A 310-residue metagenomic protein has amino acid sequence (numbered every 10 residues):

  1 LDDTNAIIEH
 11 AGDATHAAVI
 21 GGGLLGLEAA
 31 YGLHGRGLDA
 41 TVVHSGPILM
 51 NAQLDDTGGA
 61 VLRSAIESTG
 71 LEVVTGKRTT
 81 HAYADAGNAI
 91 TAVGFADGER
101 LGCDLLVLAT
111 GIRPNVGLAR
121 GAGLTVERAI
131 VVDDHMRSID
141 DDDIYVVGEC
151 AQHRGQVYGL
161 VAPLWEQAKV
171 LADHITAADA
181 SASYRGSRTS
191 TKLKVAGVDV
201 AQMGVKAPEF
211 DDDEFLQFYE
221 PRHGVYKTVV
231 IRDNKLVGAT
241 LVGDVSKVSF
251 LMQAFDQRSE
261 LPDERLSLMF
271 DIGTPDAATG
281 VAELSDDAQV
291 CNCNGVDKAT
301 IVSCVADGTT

Functional and structural regions predicted by a protein language model:
L1-A14, A84-G94, G98-D173, E260-P275: FAD-site-proximal beta/loop scaffold in flavoenzymes
D13-H16, G76: Phosphate-coordination loops involved in phosphoryl transfer and adenosine-cofactor binding
I20-G23: Glycine-rich Rossmann-fold phosphate-binding loop(s) that bind the pyrophosphate of adenine dinucleotide cofactors
G26-L27: N-terminal Rossmann-fold NAD(P) dinucleotide-binding loop
G35-D134, F210, E214: A Rossmann-like FAD-binding core segment of flavoenzymes
C150-S249, I272-C304, T309: Mid-to-C-terminal Rossmann-like scaffold of FAD/NAD(P)H-dependent oxidoreductases
D244-D263: A short, polar/charged loop-to-alpha-helix boundary motif
